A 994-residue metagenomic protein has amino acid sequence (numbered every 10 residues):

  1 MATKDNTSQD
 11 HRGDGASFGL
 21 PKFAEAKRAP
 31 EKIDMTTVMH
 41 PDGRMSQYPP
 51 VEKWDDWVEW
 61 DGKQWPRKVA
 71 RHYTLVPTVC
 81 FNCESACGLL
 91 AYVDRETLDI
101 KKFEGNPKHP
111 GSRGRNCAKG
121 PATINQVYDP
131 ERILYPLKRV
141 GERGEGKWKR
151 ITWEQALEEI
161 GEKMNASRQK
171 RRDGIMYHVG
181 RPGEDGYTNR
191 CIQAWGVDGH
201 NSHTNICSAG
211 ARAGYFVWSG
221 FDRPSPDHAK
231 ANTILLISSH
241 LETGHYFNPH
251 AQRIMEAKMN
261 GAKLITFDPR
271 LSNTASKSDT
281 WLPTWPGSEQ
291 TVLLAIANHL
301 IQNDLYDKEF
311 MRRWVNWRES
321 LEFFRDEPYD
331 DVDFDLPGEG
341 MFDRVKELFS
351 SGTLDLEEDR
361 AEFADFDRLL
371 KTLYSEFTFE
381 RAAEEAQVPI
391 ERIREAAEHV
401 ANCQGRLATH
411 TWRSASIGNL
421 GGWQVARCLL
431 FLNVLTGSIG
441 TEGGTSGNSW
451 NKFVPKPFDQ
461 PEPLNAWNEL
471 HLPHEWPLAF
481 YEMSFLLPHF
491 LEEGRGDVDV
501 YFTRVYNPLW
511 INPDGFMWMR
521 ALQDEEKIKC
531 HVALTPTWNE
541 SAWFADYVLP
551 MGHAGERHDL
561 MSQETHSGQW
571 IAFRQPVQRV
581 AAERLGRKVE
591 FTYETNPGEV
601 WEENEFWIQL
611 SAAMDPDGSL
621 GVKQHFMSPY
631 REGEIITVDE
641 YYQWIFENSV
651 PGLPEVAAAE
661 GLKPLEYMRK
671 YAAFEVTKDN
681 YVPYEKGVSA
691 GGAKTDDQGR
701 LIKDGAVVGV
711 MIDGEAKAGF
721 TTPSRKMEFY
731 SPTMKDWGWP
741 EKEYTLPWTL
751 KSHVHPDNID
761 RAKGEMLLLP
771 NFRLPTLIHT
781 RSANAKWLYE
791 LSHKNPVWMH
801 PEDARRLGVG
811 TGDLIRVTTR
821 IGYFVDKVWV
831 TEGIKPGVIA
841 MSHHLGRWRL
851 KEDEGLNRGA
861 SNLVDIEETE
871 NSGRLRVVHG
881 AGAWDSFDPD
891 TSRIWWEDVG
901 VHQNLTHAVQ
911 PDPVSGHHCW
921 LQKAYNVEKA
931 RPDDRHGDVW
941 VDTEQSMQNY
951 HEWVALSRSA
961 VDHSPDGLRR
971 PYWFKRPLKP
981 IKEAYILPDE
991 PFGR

Functional and structural regions predicted by a protein language model:
H11, G15-R28, K32-M39, V580 (+3 more regions): Long, contiguous, secondary-structure-rich segments that constitute the structural scaffold of globular domains
A29-N82: Short, Gly/Pro- and small/polar-rich lid/capping loops
R67-T78, E96-R115: Immediate flanking context of iron-sulfur cluster ligation sites
P77-Y92, P136-K138, K147-T233: Long, structured ligand/cofactor-binding scaffold of large enzymes
A156-I175, P224-T233, T372-L373, R394-T409 (+1 more regions): Glycine-rich phosphate/diphosphate-binding loops that line cofactor/substrate pockets in enzymes
N189-M255, N260-F267, T291, G352 (+5 more regions): Extended redox/cofactor-interaction regions of prokaryotic respiratory oxidoreductases
G261, R270-Q404: Long, well-ordered, tryptophan-enriched scaffold segments
G338, E358-Y481: Active-site phosphate/pyrophosphate-binding segments
